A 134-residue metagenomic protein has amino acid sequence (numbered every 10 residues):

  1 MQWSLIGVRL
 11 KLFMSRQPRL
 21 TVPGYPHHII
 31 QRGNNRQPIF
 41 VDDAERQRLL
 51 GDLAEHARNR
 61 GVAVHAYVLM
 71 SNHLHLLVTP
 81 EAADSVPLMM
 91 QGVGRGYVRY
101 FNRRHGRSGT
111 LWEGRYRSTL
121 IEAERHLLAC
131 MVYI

Functional and structural regions predicted by a protein language model:
M1-Y133: Short catalytic/metal-binding and nucleic-acid-binding patches
